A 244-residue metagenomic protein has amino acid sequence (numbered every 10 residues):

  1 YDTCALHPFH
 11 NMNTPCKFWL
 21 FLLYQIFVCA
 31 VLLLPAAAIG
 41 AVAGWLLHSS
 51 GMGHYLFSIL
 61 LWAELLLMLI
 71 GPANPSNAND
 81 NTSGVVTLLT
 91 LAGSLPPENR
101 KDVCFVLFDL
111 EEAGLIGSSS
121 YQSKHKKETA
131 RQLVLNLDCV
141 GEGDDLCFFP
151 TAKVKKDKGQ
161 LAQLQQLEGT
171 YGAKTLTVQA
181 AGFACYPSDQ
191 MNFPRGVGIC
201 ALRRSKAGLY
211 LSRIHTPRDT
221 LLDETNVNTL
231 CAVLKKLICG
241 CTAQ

Functional and structural regions predicted by a protein language model:
Y1-M12, E111, Q190, L211-D219: Histidine-centered active-site/metal-ligand motif
Y1-N77, R100: Soluble metallo-hydrolase cores and metallopeptidase-like ectodomains found primarily in the secretory/periplasmic
Y1-P15, N81, L91, P97 (+2 more regions): A structural signal for the main folded, soluble domain(s) of proteins
D2-C4, L56-I59, C139-V140, A201-A207: Short glycine-enriched loops at secondary-structure junctions
L20-V28, K124-K126, K158, L222-N226: General structural signal for secondary-structure boundaries
G51-F57, L61-G159, T175-V178, G182-Q190: Acidic/histidine-rich catalytic neighborhood of metal-dependent amide-processing enzymes
G143-Q244: Active-site-adjacent substrate-binding region of metalloamidase/peptidase-like peptide-processing proteins
